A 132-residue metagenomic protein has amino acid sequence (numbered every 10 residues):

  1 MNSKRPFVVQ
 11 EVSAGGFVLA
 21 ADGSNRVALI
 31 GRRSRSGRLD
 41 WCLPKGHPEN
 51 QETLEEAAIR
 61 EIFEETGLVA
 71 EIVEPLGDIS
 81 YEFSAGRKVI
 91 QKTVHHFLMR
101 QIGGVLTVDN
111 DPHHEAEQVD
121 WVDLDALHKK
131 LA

Functional and structural regions predicted by a protein language model:
N2-L43: N-terminal strand-loop-strand
P48-A132: Unchanged
